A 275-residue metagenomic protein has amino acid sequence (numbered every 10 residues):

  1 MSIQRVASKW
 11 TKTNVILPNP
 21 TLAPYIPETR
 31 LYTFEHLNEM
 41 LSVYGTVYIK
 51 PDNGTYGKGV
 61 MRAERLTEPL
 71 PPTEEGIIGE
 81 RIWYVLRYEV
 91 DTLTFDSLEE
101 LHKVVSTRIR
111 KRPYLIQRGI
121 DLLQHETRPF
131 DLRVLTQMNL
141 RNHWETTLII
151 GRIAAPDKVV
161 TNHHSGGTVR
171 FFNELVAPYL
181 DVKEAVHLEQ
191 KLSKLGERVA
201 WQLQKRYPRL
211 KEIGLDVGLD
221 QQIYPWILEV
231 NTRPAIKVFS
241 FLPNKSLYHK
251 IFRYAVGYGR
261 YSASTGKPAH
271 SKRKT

Functional and structural regions predicted by a protein language model:
M1-R65, P69: A conserved helix-loop-beta module that forms one wall/lid of the active-site cleft in ATP-utilizing catalytic domains
M1-W10, N14, L180-K183, H187-Q190 (+3 more regions): C-terminal active-site "lid" helix and adjoining low-complexity regulatory extension at the edge of ATP-using catalytic
S42-Y44, R128-P129, Q221-W226: A short, glycine/Asx- and small/polar-enriched loop/turn that sits immediately N-terminal to a beta-strand
Y44-G45, E74-T168: Phosphate-binding site of ATP-dependent enzymes
N53-T55, H125-P129, R209: A short catalytic or substrate-binding loop motif that flags glycine-/basic-rich loops and adjacent residues that bind
K58, F130-L132, L215: Change "...and in nucleic-acid phosphodiester-cleaving endonucleases..." to "...and in nucleic-acid processing enzymes
L66, L135-N139, G218-Q222: Short beta-strand micro-motifs enriched in acidic
H102-L123, D157-G218: A long amphipathic alpha-helix within ATP-dependent nucleotide-binding catalytic cores
